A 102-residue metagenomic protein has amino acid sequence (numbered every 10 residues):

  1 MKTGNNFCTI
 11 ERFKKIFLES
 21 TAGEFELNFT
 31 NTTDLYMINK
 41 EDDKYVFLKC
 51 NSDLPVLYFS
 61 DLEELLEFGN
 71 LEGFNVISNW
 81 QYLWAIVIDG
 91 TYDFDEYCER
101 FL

Functional and structural regions predicted by a protein language model:
M1-F29: Negatively charged, low-complexity tracts enriched in Asp/Glu with abundant Ser/Thr
K2-N5, T9, L54, E72-N75 (+1 more regions): Non-membrane alpha-helical secondary structure
K2-T3, C8, A22, L35 (+2 more regions): Polybasic/polar functional segments that serve as interface/processing modules
R12, N39-V46, L62-L66: A short, sequence-level motif marking secondary-structure junctions
I16, S20, Y45, L54-L57 (+1 more regions): N-terminal acidic leader/helix
T21-S52: Amphipathic, interaction-prone secondary-structure segments
Y58-L102: Mixed-charge, Lys/Arg-enriched low-complexity segments
